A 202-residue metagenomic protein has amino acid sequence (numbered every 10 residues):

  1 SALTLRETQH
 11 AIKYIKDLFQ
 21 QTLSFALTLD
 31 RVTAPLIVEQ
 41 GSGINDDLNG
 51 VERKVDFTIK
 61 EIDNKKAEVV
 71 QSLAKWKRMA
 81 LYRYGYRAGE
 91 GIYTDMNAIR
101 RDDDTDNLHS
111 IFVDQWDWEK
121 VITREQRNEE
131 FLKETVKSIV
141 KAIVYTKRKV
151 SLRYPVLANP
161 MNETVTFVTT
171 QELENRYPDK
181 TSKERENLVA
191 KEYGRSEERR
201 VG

Functional and structural regions predicted by a protein language model:
S1-H109, D117-E119: Class II aminoacyl-tRNA synthetase-like tRNA-binding/catalytic domains
Y14, L18, E134-Y145: Long, highly charged amphipathic alpha-helices
T22, T135, R176: Residues that form generic nucleotide/phosphate-binding pockets
D106-I111, R185-L188: Short, flexible, solvent-exposed loop/turn segments with mixed acidic/basic and small polar residues
I111-V121, Y193-G194: Glycine-rich, often proline-containing surface loops adjacent to acidic residues and nearby aromatics that form
K120-R124, R200: Short, structured patches in soluble enzyme cores that scaffold and shape functional sites
T123-E125, E129-K133: Well-ordered alpha/beta subsegment
S138-R200: Metal-assisted phosphate- and nucleotidyl-transfer catalytic regions
